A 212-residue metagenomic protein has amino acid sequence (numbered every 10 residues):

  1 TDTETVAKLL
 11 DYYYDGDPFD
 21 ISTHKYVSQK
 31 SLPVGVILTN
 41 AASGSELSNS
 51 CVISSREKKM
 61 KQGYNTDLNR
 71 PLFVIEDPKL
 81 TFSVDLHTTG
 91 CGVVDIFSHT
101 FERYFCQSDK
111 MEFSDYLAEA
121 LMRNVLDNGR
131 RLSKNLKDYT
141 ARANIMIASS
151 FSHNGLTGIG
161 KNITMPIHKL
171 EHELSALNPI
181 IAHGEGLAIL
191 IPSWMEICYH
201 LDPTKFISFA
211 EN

Functional and structural regions predicted by a protein language model:
T1, G35, S152-H153: Short glycine-rich or small-residue beta-strand-to-loop segments that form or flank ligand, phosphate, metal/Fe-S
T1-D20, R131-R142: N-terminal small/polar loop signature for handling phosphorylated ligands or for N-terminal nucleophile
T1-L9, G44-L47, I163, I167-H168: Short glycine/serine/threonine-rich phosphate/pyrophosphate-binding segments that cradle anionic phosphate groups
T5, L9, S45, V84 (+2 more regions): Active-site-proximal flexible loops/turns
D11-F113: A glycine/threonine-rich phosphate-anchoring loop and its flanking beta-alpha core in nucleotide/phosphate-binding
R103, Q107-N212: Active-site segments that bind and position negatively charged phosphate/pyrophosphate groups
